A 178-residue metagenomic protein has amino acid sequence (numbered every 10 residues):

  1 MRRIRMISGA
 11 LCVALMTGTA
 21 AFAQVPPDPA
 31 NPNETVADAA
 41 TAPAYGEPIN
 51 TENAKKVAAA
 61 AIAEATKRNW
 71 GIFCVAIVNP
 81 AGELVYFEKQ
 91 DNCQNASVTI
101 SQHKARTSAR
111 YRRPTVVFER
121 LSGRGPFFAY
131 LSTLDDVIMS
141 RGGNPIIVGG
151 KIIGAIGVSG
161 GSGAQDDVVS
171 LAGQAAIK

Functional and structural regions predicted by a protein language model:
M1-S8: Bacterial Sec-dependent N-terminal signal peptides
S8-A20: Bacterial N-terminal signal peptides
Q24-K178: Flexible, solvent-exposed loop/hinge segments and secondary-structure transition points
